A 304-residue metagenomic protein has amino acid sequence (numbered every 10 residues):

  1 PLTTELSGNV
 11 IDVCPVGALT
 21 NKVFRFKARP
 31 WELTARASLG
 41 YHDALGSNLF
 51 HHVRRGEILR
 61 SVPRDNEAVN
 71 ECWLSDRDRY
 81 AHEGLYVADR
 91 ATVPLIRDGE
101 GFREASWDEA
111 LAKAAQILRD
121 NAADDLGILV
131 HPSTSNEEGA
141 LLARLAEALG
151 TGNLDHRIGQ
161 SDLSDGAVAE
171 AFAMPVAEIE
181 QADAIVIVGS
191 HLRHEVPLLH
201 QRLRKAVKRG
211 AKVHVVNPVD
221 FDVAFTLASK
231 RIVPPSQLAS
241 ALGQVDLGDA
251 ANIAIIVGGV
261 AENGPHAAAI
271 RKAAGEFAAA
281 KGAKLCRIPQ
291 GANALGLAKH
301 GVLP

Functional and structural regions predicted by a protein language model:
L2-T3, S7, I11-D12, G17-P304: Catalytic alpha/large subunits of respiratory electron-transfer oxidoreductases, centered on bis-MGD molybdoenzymes
